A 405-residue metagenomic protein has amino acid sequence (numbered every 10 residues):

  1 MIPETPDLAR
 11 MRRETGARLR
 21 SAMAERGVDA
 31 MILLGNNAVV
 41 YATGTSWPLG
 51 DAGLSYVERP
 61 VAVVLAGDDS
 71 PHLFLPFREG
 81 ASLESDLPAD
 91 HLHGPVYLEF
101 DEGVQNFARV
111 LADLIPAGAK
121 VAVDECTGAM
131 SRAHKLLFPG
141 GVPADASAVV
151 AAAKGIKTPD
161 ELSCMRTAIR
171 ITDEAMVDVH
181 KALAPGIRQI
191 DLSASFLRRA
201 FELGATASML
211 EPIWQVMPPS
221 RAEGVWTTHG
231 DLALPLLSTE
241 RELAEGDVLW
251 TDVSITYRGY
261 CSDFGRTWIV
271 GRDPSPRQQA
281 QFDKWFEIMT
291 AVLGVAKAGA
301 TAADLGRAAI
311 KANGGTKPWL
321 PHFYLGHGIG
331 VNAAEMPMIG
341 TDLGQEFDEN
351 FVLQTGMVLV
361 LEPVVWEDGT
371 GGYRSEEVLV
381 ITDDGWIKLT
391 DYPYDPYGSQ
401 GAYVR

Functional and structural regions predicted by a protein language model:
M1-R405: Active-site neighborhoods and metal-handling regions in enzymes and metal-associated proteins
